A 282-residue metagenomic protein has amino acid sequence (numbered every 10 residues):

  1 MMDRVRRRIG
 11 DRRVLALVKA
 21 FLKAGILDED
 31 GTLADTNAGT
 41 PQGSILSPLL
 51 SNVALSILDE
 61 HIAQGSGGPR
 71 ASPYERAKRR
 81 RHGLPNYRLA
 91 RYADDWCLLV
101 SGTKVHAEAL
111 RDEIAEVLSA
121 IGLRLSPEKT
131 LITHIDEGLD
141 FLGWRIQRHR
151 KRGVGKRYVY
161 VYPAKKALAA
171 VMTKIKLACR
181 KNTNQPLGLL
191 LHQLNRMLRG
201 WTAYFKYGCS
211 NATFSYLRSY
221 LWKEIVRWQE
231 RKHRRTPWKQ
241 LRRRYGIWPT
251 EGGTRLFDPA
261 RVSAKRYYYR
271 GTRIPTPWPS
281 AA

Functional and structural regions predicted by a protein language model:
M1-A282: Non-catalytic terminal/accessory segments
